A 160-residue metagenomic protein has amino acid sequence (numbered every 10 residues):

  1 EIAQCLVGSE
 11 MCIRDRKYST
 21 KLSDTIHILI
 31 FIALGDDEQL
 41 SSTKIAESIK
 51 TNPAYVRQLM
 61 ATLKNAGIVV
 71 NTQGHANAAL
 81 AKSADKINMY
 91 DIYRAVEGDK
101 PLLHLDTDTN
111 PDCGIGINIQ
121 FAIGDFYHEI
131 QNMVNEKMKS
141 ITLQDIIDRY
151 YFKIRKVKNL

Functional and structural regions predicted by a protein language model:
E1-I13: Single conserved hydrophobic/aromatic residue that forms the stacking wall/gate of nucleotide- or nucleobase-binding
A33-D37, K82-S83: Short helix-capping/hinge SLiMs at alpha-helix to coil transitions
T43-K50: A short alpha-helical element within helix-turn-helix/winged-helix DNA-binding domains across DNA-binding proteins
E47, K64-N65: Alpha-helical residues within the helix-turn-helix
A66-A81: Beta-hairpin "wing" of winged helix-turn-helix
A84-T109: Conserved segment of winged-helix/HTH DNA-binding domains
T107, P111-L160: C-terminal regulatory/oligomerization modules of transcriptional regulators
